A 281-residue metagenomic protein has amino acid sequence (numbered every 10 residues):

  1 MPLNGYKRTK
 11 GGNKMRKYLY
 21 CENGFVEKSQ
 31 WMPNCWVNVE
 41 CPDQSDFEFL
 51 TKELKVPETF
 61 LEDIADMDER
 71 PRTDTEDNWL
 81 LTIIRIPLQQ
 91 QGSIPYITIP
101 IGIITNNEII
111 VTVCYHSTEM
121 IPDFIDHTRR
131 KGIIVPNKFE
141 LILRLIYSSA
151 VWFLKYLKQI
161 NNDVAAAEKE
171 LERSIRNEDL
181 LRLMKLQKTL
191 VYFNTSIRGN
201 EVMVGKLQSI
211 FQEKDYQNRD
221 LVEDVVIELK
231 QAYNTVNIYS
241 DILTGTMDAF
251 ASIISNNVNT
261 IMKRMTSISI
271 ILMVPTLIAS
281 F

Functional and structural regions predicted by a protein language model:
P2-P136, D163, G199, M203-D215: Helix-boundary and N-terminal cytosolic regulatory elements
W31-P33, L141, E178-D179: A short, structure-level motif marking secondary-structure boundaries and short turns
E40-C41, Y115, Y147, M184-Q187: Conserved residues at beta->alpha junctions
T51, L143, S269: A cross-family signal for key residues in well-ordered alpha-helices that form functional helical elements
E108, S149, A165-S280: Membrane-associated alpha-helical segments
G132-S149, F153, D215-L221, V225: Long, non-coiled-coil amphipathic alpha-helical linker/lever segments that couple catalytic cores to other domains
Y156: A small-molecule sensor/coupling module
I160: Conformational-control "hinges and anchors"
